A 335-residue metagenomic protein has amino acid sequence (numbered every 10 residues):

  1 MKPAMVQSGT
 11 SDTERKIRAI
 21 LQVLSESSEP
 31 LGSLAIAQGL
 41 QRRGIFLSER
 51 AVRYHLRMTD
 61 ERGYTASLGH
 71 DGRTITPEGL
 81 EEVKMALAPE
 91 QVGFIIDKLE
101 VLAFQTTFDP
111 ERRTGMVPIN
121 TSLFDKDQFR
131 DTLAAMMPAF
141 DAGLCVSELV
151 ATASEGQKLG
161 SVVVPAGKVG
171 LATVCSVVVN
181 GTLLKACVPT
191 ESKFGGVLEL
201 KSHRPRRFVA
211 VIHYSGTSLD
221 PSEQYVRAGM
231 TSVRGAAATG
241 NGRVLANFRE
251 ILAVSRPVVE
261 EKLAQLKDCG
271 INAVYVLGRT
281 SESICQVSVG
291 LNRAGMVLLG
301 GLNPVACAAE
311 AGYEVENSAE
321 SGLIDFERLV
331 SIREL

Functional and structural regions predicted by a protein language model:
K2-E26, L31-G39, R43-R50, Y54 (+6 more regions): Conserved mixed alpha/beta catalytic, RNA-binding, or beta-rich assembly cores of soluble enzyme, regulatory
M58: Alpha-helical DNA-recognition elements
G63: Glycine-centered, phosphate/nucleic-acid-interacting loop/turn motifs that mediate DNA/RNA or nucleotide
I96-F108: Long, charged amphipathic helices and adjacent flexible linkers at domain junctions
